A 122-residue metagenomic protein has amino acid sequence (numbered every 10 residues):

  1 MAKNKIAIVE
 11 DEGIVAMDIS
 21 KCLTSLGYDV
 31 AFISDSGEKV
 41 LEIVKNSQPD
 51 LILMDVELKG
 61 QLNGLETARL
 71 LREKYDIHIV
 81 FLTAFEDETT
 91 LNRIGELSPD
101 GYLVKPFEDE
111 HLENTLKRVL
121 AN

Functional and structural regions predicted by a protein language model:
E10: Conserved acidic carboxylate
G13-F32: Two-component/phosphorelay signaling modules centered on CheY-like receiver
S20, I33-L51: Acidic, metal-coordinating helix/loop segments flanking the phosphotransfer/catalytic sites of two-component signaling
S36, L62-E66: Acidic catalytic/metal-coordinating carboxylates
D55-V56, T83: Active-site residues of response regulator receiver
L65-D76: Short amphipathic alpha-helix used as the core "switch/output" element in two-component signaling
T89, F107-R118: C-terminal output helix
I94-L103: As written
